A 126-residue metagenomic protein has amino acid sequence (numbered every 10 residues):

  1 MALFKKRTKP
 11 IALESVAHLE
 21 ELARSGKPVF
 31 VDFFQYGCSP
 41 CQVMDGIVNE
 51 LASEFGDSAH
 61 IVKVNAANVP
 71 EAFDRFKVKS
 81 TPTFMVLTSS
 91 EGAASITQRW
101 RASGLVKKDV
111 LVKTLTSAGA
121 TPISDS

Functional and structural regions predicted by a protein language model:
M1-P10: N-terminal targeting signals for export/organelle localization
P10-L13, F33, V48-A52, G56-E71: Thiol-based oxidoreductase modules, predominantly thioredoxin-like and allied folds used for disulfide exchange
P10-P28: A short beta-strand-turn-helix
G26-K27, F34-G37, S80: Short pre-active-site segment immediately N-terminal to redox-active cysteine/selenocysteine motifs in thiol-based
F33-I47: Conserved redox-active cysteine motifs that mediate thiol-disulfide chemistry, especially di-cysteine Cys-X(1-2)-Cys
A66-F73, K107, L111: Structural microenvironment flanking redox-active thiols in thiol-disulfide oxidoreductases
F76-T88: Structural micro-motif
V86-S126: Non-catalytic, surface beta->alpha helical segment in thiol-disulfide oxidoreductase systems
